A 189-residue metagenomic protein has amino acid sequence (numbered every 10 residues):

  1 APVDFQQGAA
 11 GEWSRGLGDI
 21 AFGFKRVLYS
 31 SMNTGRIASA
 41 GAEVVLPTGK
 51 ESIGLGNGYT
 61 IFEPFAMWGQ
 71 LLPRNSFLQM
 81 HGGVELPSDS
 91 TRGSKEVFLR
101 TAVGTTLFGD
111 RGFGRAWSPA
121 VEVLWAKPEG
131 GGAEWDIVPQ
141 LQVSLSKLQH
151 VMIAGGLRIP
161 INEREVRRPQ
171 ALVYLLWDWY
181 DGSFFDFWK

Functional and structural regions predicted by a protein language model:
A1-K189: Transmembrane beta-barrel domains of Gram-negative outer membranes and organellar outer membranes
